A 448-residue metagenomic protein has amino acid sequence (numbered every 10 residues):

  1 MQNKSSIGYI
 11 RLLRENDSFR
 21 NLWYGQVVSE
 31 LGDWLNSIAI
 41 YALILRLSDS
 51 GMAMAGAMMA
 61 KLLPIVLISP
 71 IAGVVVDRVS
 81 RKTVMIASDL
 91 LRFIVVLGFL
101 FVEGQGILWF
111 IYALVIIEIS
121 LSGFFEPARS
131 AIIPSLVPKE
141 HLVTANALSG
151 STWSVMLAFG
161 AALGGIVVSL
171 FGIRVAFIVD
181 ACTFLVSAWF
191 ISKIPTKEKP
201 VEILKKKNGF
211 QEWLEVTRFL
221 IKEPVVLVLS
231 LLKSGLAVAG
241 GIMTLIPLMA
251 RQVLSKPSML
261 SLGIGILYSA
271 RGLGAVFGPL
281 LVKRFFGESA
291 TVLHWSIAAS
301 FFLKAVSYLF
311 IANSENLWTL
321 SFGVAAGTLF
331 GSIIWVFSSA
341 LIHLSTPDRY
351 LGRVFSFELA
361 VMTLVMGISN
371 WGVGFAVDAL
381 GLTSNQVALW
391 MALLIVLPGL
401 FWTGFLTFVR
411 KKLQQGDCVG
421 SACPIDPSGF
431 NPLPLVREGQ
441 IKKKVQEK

Functional and structural regions predicted by a protein language model:
Q2-R20, K197-L231, E438: Juxtamembrane intracellular "pre-TM" segments in multi-pass secondary transporters
E15-W23, G51, L108-Y112, E212 (+4 more regions): Primarily residues marking transmembrane-helix entry/exit sites
R20-I38, M58-V76, S80-V95, F110-S169 (+8 more regions): Substrate-agnostic recognition of the 12-TM MFS/MFS-like secondary transporter fold
N36, L45, G98-V102, E118 (+4 more regions): MFS-fold secondary transporters
N36-A39, L43, S48-A55, A147 (+2 more regions): Small-residue hotspots at the loop-to-helix junctions and early N-terminal turns of transmembrane alpha-helices
I38-S48, F99-V102, F159-V179, Q252-L254 (+2 more regions): Transmembrane alpha-helix termini and helix-breaking/packing motifs in multi-pass membrane transporters
A57, L67, R78, V84 (+6 more regions): C-terminal transmembrane bundle of multi-pass solute transporters/carriers
A131, S135, I173, F177-K207 (+1 more regions): Helix-loop junctions on the cytosolic side of multi-pass membrane transporters, especially the intracellular loop
